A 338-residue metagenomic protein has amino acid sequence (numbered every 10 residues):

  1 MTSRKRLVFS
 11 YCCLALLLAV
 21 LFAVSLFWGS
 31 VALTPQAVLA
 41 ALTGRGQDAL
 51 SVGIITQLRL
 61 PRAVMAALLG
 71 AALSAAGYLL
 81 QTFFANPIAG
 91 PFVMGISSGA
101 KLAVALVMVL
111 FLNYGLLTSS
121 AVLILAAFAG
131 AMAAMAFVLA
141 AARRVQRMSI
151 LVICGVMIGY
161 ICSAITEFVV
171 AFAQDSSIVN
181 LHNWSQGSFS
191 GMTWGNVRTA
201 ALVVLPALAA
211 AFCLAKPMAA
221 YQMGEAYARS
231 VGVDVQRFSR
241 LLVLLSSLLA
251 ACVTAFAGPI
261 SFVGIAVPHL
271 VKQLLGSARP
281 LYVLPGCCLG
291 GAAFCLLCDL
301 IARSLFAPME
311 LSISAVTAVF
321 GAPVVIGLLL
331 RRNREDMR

Functional and structural regions predicted by a protein language model:
M1-R338: Alpha-helical transmembrane segments in inner-membrane proteins
